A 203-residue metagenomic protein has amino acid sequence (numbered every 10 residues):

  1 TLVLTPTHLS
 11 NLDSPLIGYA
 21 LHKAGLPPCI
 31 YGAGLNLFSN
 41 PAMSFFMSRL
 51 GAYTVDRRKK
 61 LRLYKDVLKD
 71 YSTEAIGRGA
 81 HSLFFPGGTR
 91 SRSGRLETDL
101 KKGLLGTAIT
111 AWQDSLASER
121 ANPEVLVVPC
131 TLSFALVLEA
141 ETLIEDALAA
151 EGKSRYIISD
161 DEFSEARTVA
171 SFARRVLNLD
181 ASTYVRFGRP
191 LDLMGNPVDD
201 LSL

Functional and structural regions predicted by a protein language model:
T1-D192, N196: Soluble catalytic domains of membrane acyltransferases
D200-L203: C-terminal, non-catalytic macromolecule-binding modules
